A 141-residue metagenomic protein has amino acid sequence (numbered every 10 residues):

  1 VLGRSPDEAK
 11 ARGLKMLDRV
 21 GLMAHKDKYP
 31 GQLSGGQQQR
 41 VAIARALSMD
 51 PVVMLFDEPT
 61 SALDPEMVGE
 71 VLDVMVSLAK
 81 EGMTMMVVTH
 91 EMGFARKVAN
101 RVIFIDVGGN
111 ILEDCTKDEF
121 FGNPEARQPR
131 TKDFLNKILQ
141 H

Functional and structural regions predicted by a protein language model:
K28-G31, M49, E81: Conserved signature/switch motifs of ABC ATPase nucleotide-binding domains
I43: Hydrophobic anchor residue at the start of the ABC signature
M54-D57: Catalytic Walker B motif of ABC-type/P-loop ATPase nucleotide-binding domains
V68-E81: Helical segment within the ABC ATPase nucleotide-binding domain
T89-H90: H-loop/switch region of ABC-family ATPase nucleotide-binding domains
A95-K97: A short, surface-exposed alpha-helical micro-motif characterized by mixed small hydrophobic and charged/polar residues
G109-L135: Conserved beta-strand-loop-alpha-helix hinge in the C-terminal portion of ABC ATPase nucleotide-binding domains
